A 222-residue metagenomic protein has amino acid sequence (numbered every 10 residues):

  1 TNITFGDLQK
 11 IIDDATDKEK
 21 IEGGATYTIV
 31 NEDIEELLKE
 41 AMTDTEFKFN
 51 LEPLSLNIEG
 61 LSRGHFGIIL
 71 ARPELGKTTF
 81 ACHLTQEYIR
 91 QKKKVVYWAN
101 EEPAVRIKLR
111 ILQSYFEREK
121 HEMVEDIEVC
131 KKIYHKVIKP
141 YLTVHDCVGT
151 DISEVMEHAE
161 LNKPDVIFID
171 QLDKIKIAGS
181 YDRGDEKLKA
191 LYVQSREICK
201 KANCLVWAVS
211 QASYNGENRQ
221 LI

Functional and structural regions predicted by a protein language model:
T1-E32: Short, small/acidic-rich helices and loops at N termini and domain boundaries of DNA replication/processing enzymes
I21-R118: The Walker A/P-loop phosphate-binding site
L84, V155, Q194-S195: Aromatic/hydrophobic pocket-lining residues that form π-stacking "cages" and hydrophobic walls in ligand
Q91, N162, K201-N203: Helix C-cap/helix->beta junction micro-motif
K93-D182, A190: Conserved inter-motif catalytic segment of the P-loop NTP-binding fold
K187-A212: Substrate-engagement module of ASCE P-loop NTPases
N215-I222: Short, electropositive alpha-helical surface patch
